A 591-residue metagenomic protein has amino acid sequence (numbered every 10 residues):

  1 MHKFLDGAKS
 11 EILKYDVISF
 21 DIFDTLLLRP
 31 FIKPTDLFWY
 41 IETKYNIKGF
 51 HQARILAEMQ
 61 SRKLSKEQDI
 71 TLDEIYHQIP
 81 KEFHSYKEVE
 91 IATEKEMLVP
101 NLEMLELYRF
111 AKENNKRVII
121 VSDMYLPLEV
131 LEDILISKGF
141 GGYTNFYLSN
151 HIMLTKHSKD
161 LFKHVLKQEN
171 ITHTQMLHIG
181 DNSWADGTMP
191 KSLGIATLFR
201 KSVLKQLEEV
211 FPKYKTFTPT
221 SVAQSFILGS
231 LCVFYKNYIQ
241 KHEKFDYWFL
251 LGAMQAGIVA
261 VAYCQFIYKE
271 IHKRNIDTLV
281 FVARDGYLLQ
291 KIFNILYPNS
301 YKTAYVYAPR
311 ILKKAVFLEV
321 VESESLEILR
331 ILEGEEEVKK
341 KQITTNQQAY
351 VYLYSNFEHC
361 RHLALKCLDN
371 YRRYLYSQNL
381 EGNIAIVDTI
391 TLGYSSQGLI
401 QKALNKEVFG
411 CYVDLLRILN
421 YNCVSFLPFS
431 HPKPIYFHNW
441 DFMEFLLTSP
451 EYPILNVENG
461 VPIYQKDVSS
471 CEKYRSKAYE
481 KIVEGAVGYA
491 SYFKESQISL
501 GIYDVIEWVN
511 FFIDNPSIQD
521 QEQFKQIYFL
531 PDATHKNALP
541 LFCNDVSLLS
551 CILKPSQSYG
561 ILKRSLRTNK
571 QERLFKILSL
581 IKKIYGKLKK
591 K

Functional and structural regions predicted by a protein language model:
D6-A53: Active-site neighborhood of HAD-like aspartate-dependent phosphohydrolases
G7, E103-F110, D133-I134, M189 (+2 more regions): A short acidic, amphipathic alpha-helical/loop segment
R29, F38-E42, Y108, M124 (+1 more regions): Nucleic acid-processing catalytic cores of prokaryotic defense/repair systems
Y45-A57, P80-A92, G139-L148, H173-Q175 (+1 more regions): Short, surface-exposed acidic
A53-E74: N-terminal accessory alpha/beta regions
E67-I120: Short, acidic loop-to-helix structural element flanking the phosphoryl-transfer center in phosphate-processing enzymes
I119-V121, Y125-Q175: Substrate-recognition "cap/lid" segment bordering the active-site pocket of phosphatases
K163-I171, L177-I179, T188, S192-K591: Long, low-complexity, Lys/Arg-enriched
